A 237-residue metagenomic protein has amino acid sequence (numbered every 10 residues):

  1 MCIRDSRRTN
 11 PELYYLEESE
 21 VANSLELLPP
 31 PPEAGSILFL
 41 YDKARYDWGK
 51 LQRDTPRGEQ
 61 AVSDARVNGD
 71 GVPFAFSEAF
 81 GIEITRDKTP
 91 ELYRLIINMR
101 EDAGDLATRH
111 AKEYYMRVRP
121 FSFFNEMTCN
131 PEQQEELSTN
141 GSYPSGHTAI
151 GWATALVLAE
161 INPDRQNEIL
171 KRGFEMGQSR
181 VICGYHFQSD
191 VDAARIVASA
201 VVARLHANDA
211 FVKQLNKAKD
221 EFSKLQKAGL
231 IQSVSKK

Functional and structural regions predicted by a protein language model:
R4-I182, R204-A207, Q214: Hydrophobic alpha-helical bundle signature of multipass membrane enzymes
E18-S19, V191, Q226: Generic alpha-helical secondary structure signal
G35, Y185, F211-V212, K227-Q232: Noncatalytic linker/hinge segments flanking ATPase motor cores
H147-G151, G184-E221: Alpha-helical transmembrane segments that form the membrane-embedded catalytic/substrate-binding core of multi-pass
K217-K237: Primarily interfacial, aromatic-capped hydrophobic alpha-helices that serve as membrane anchors
